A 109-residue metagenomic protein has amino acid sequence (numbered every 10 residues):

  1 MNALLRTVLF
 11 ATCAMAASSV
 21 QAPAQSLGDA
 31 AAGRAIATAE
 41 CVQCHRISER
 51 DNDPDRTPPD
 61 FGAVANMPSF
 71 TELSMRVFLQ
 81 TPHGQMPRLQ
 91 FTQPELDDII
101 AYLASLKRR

Functional and structural regions predicted by a protein language model:
M1-L9: Bacterial N-terminal signal peptides that target proteins for export
V20-A24: Sec/Tat signal peptide C-region and signal peptidase I cleavage site
S26-T57, T81-G84, S105-R109: Periplasmic/extracellular electron-transfer cofactor-ligation site, primarily the c-type cytochrome heme-c attachment
A31-A35, A39, L73, V77 (+2 more regions): Solvent-exposed, polar/charged alpha-helical surfaces in well-ordered, non-transmembrane soluble domains, broadly
R34, E49-R76: Gly/Gly-Pro-rich "capping" loops immediately C-terminal to redox-active cysteine motifs in periplasmic/lumenal
L73-Q80, P87-Q90: Long, charge-enriched, surface-exposed interaction segments in small proteins/subunits
H83, Q90-R109: C-terminal capping alpha-helices of c-type cytochrome domains
